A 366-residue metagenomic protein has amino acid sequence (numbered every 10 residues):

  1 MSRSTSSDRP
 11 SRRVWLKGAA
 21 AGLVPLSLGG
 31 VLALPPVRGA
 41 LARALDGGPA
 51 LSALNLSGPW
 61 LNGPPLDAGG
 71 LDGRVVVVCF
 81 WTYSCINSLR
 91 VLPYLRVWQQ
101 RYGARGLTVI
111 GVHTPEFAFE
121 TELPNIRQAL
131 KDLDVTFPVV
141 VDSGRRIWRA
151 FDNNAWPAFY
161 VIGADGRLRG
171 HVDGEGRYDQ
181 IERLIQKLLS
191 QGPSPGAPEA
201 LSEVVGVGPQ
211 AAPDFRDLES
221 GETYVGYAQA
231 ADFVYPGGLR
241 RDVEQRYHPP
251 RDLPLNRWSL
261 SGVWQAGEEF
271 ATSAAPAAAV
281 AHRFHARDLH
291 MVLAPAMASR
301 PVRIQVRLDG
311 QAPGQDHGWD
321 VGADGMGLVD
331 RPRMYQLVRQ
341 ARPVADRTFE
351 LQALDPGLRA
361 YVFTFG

Functional and structural regions predicted by a protein language model:
M1-V14, A21-G29: N-terminal secretory signal peptides
R38-A68: N-terminal "domain-start" segment that seeds a small globular fold
R43-A44, P49-L51, E182-G366: Non-globular targeting/processing and membrane-anchoring segments
D67-I86, V109: Short active-site neighborhood of thiol/selenol oxidoreductases, capturing the structured segment around
L89-D132, S143-I147, V302-I304: Structural microenvironment flanking redox-active thiols in thiol-disulfide oxidoreductases
R127-I162, M291: Short, internal strand/loop/helix patches that form the active-site neighborhood or redox-interaction surface
L168-L189: Non-catalytic, surface beta->alpha helical segment in thiol-disulfide oxidoreductase systems
